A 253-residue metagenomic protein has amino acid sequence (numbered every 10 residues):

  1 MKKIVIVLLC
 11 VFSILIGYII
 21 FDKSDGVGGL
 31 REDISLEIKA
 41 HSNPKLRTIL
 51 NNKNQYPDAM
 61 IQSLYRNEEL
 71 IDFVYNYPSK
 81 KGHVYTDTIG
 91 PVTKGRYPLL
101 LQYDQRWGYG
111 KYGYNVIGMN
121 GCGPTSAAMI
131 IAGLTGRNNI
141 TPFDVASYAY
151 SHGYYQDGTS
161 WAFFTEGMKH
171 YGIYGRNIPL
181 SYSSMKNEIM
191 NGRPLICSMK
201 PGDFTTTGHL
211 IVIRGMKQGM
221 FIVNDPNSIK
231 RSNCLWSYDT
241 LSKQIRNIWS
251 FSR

Functional and structural regions predicted by a protein language model:
M1-F12, I19-I20: N-terminal Sec-pathway targeting helices
V5, G110-Y114, P201: Generic detector of short alpha-helix boundary/capping microenvironments and adjacent low-complexity segments
L15-A149: Active-site-adjacent structural segments surrounding the nucleophilic cysteine of cysteine proteases and isopeptidases
G17-S42, R47-T48, D87, A132-R253: Conserved active-site-adjacent core of cysteine acyl-enzyme catalytic domains
